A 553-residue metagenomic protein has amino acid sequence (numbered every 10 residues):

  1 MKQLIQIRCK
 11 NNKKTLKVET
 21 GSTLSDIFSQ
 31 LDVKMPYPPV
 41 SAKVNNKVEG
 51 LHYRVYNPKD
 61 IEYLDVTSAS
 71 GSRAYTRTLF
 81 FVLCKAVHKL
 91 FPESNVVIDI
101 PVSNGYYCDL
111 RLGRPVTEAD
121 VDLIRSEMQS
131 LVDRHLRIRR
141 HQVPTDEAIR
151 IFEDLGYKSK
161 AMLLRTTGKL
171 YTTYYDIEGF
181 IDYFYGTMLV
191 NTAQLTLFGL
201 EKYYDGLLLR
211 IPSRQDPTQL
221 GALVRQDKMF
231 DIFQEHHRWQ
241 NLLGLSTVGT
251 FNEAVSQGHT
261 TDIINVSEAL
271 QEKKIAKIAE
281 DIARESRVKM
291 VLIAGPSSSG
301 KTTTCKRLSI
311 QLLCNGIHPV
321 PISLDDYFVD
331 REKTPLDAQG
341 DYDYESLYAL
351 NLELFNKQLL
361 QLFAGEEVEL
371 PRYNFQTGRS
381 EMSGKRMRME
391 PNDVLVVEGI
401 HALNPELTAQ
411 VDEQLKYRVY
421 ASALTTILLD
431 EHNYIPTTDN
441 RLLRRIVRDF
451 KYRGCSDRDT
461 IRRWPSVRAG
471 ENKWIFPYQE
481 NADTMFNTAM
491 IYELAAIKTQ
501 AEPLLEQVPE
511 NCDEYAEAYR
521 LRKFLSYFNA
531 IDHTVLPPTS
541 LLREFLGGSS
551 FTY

Functional and structural regions predicted by a protein language model:
Y53-S72, N95-K273, I278, I282-E285: Auxiliary tRNA-acceptor-end handling modules of aminoacyl-tRNA synthetases
S286, T408-Y553: Conserved NTP phosphate-binding and transfer environment spanning the P-loop NTPase/kinase superfamily
V291-I293: Hydrophobic anchor at the beta1->P-loop junction of P-loop NTPases
K301: Conserved lysine of the Walker
T304, L308: Hydrophobic positions on the alpha1 helix immediately C-terminal to the Walker A/P-loop
C314-E332: Short beta-strand-centered segment that lines the nucleotide-binding/catalytic pocket of NTP-utilizing
V320, K333-Q376: Conserved nucleotide-sensing/catalytic segment adjacent to the nucleotide-binding pocket in NTP-handling enzymes
N356-Q414, W464-Y478: Glycine-rich phosphate-binding loop used to anchor ATP phosphates in small-molecule kinases, encompassing both
